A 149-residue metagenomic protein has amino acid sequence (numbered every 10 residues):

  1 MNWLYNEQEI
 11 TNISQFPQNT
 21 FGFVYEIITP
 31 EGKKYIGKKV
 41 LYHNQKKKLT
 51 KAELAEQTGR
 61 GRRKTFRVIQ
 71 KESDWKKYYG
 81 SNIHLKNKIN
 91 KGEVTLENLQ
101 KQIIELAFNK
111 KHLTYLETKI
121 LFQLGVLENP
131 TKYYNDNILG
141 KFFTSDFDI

Functional and structural regions predicted by a protein language model:
M1-K48, D148-I149: GIY-YIG nuclease catalytic motif and its immediate N-terminal context
M1-Q18, I104-I149: Boundary/linker segments flanking structured domains
L4, V24, T65, K77-Y78 (+1 more regions): Intrinsically disordered, low-complexity N-terminal regions enriched in serine/proline/glycine with scattered basic
E9, T29, K39, Q70 (+4 more regions): Generic alpha-helical secondary structure signal
F16-Q18, I28, G59, V68-E72 (+1 more regions): Short linear sequence motifs
G22-Y25, T29, Y35-I36, K47-T50 (+4 more regions): Broad hydrophobic/π-residue packing in well-ordered secondary structure
K39-K110: Conserved short loop/helix modules at catalytic or binding sites in compact beta-alpha or helix-hairpin-helix contexts
